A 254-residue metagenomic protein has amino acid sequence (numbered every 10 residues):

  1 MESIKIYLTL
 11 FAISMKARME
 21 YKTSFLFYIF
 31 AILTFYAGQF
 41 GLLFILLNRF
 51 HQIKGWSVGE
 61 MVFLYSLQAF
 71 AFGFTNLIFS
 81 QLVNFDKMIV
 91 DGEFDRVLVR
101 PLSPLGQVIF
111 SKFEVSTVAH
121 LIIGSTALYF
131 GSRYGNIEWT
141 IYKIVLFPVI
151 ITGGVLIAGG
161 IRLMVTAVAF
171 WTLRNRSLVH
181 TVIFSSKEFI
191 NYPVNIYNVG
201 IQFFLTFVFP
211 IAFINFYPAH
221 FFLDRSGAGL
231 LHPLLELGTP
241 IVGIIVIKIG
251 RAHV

Functional and structural regions predicted by a protein language model:
M1-R251: Hydrophobic transmembrane alpha-helices and immediately adjacent juxtamembrane helices of multi-pass inner-membrane
